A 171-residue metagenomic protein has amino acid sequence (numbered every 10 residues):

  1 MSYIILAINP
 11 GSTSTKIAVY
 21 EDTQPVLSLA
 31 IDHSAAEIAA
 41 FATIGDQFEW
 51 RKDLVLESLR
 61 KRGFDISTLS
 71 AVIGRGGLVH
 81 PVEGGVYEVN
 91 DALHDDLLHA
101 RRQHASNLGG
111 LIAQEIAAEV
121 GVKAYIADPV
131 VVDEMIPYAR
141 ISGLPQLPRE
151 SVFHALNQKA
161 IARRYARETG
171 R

Functional and structural regions predicted by a protein language model:
M1-S2, I66-T68, R171: Short helix-loop-beta connector
Y3-I8, L69-I73: Short glycine-aspartate micro-motif
I5-D46: Short glycine-rich, Thr/Ser-proximal phosphate-binding strand/loop in the N-terminal lobe of ATP-dependent enzymes
G11, A18, G76-G77, V130: Anionic group-transfer/hydrolysis microenvironments
I31-I73: Conserved active-site "lid/cap" helical segment
Q47-L54, R101-G109: Glycine-rich anion/phosphate-binding loops
L59-A105, V131-Q146: Short beta-strand-loop/turn "lid" adjacent to the catalytic site in phosphate-handling enzymes
S106, G110, Q114-R171: Phosphate-binding/catalytic loop of phosphoryl-transfer enzymes
